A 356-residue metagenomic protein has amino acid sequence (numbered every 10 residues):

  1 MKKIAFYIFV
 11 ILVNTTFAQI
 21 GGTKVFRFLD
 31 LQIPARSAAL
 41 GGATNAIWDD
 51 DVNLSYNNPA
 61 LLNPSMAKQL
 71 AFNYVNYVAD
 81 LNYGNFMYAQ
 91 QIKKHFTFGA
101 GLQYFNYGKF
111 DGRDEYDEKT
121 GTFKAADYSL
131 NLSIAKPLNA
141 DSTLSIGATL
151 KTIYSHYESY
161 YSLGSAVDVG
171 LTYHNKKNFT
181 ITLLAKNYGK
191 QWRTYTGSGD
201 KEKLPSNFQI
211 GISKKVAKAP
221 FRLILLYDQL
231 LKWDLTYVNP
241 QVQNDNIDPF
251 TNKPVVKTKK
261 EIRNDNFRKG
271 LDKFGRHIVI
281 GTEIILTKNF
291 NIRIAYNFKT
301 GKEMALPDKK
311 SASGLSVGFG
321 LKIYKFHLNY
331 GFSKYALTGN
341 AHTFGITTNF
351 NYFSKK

Functional and structural regions predicted by a protein language model:
M1-I4, A140-D141: Positively charged n-region of N-terminal signal peptides that target proteins for export
I4-V13: Sec-dependent N-terminal signal peptides
Q19-K356: Subset of outer-membrane beta-barrel
